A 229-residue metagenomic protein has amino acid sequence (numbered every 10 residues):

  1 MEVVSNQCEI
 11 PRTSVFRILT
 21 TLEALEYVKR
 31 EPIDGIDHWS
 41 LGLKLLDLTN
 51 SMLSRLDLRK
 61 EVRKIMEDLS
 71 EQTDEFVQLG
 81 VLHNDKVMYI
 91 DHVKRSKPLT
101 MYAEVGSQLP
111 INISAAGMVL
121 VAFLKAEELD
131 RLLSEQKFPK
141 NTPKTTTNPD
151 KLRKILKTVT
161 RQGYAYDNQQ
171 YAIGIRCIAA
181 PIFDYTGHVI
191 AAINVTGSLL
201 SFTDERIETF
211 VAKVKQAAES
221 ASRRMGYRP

Functional and structural regions predicted by a protein language model:
M1-K60, R224-Y227: N-terminal helix-turn-helix
C8, L19, L45, M66 (+4 more regions): Short amphipathic alpha-helical/adjacent loop interface patches that line ligand and macromolecule-binding sites
R12-V15, G42, G117, L129 (+2 more regions): Alpha-helical structural signal
V28, D91-V93, I193: Short hydrophobic alpha-helix segments
D34, S40-E135: Amphipathic alpha-helical effector-binding/dimerization core of metabolite-sensing transcriptional regulators
D130-R131, Q136-K137, K215-P229: Cysteine/selenocysteine-centered motifs that mediate thiol-based redox chemistry or coordinate metal-sulfur cofactors
K144-A217: Extended hydrophobic
